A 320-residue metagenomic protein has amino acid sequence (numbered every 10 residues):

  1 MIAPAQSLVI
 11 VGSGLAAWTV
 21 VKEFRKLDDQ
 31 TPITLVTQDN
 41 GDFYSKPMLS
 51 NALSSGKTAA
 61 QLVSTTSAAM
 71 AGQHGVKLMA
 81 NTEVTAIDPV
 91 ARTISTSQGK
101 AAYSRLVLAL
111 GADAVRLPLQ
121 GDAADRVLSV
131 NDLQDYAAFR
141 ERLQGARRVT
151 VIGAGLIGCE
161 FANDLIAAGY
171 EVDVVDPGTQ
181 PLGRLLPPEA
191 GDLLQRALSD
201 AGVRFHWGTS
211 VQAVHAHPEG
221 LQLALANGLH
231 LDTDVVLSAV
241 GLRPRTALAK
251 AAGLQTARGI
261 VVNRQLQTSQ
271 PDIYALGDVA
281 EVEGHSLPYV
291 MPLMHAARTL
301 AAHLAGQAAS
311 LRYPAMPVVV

Functional and structural regions predicted by a protein language model:
I2-S7, S13, K26, V279-V320: Mid-to-C-terminal Rossmann-like scaffold of FAD/NAD(P)H-dependent oxidoreductases
I2-V76, D164-L186: Beta1-alpha1 glycine-rich phosphate/pyrophosphate-binding loop at the start of Rossmann-like nucleotide-binding domains
V11, V84, A101-G111, L231-G241 (+1 more regions): Short hydrophobic core segments
V63, R148, I157-A213, P292-L293 (+1 more regions): Rossmann-like dinucleotide-binding cores of NAD(P)H-dependent redox enzymes
Q73-D88, A201-V211: A conserved beta-strand/loop element that lines the FAD pocket in flavoprotein oxidoreductases
I87-A101, H215-H230: Conserved beta-strand-loop-beta-strand element in the redox core of flavoprotein oxidoreductases
L110-A168, V262: Glycine-rich dinucleotide-binding loop and its adjacent helix/turn
A123-A146, P218, Q222-A224, L229-A302: FAD-site-proximal beta/loop scaffold in flavoenzymes
